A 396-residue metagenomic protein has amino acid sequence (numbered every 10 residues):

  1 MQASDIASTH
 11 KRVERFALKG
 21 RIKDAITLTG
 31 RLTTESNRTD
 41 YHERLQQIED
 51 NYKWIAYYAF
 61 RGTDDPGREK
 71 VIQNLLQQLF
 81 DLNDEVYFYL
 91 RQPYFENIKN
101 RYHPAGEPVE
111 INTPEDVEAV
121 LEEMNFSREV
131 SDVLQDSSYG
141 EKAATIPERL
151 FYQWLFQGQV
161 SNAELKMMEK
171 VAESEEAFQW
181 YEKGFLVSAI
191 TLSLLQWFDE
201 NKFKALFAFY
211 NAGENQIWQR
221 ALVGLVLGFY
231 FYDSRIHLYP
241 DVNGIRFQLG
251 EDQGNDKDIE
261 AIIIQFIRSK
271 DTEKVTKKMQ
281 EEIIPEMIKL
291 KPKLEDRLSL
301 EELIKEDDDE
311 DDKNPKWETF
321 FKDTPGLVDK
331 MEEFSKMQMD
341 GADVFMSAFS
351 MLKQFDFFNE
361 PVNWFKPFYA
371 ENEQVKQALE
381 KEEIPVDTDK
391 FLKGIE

Functional and structural regions predicted by a protein language model:
M1-L18, G158, N162-K166, K170-E176: Generic start-of-chain signal for non-secretory N-termini
I6-K11, R21-T27, R31-D136, G140-E148 (+4 more regions): Non-TPR docking regions that flank or precede TPR/alpha-solenoid scaffolds in eukaryotic proteins
K11-E14, N37, S188-L192: A ubiquitous short alpha-helical element
S138, Y152-G158, K166-W180, F185-E251: Extended amphipathic alpha-helical scaffold segments
